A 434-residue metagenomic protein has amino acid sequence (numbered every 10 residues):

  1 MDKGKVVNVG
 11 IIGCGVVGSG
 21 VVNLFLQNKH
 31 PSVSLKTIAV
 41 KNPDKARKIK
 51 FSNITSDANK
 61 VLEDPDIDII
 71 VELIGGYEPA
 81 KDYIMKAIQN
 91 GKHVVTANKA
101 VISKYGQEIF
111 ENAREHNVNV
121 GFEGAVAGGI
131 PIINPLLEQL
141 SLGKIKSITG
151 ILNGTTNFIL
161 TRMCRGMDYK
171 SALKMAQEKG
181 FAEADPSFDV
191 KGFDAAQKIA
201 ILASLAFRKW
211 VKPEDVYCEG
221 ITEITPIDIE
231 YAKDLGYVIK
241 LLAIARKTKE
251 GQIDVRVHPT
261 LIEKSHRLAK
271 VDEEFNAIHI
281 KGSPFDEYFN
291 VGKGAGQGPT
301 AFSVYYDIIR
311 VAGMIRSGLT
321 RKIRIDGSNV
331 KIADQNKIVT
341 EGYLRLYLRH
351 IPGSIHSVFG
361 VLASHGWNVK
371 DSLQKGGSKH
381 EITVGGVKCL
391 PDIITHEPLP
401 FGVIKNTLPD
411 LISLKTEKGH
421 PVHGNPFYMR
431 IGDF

Functional and structural regions predicted by a protein language model:
C14: Glycine-rich Rossmann-fold phosphate-binding loop(s) that bind the pyrophosphate of adenine dinucleotide cofactors
G18-S19: N-terminal Rossmann-fold NAD(P) dinucleotide-binding loop
N28-K48: NAD(P)-binding Rossmann-fold cofactor-contacting core
S56-A97: Rossmann-fold NAD(P) dinucleotide-binding segment
K81, M85-K86, K99-L137: Rossmann-fold NAD(P)-binding glycine/threonine-rich loop
I130-I145, I159-M167, Q197-V211, D307: Oxidoreductase and adenylate-handling cofactor-binding alpha/beta cores
R162, S171-K270, F275-A277, G296: Substrate-binding/catalytic subdomain of NAD(P)-dependent oxidoreductase enzymes
S303, I308-F434: A conserved regulatory-domain signal marking ACT and ACT-like small-molecule sensing domains and adjacent regulatory
